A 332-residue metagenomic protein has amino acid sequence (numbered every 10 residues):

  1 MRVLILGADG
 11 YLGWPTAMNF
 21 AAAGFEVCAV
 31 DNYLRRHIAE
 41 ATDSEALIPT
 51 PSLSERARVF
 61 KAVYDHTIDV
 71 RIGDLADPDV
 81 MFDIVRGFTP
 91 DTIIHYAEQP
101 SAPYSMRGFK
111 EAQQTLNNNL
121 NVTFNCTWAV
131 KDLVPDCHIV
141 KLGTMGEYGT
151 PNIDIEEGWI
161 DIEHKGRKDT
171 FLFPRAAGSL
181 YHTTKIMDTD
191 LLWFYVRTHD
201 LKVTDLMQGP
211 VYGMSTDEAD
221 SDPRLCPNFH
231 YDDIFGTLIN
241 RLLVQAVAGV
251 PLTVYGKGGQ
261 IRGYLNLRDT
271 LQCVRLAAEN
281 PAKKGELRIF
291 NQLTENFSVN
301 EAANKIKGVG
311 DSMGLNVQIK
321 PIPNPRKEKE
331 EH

Functional and structural regions predicted by a protein language model:
M1-M214: N-terminal Rossmann-like NAD(P)+-binding domain of SDR-like oxidoreductases, especially those catalyzing
A22, A246-H332: C-terminal substrate-binding subdomain of Rossmann-fold SDR/epimerase-dehydratase oxidoreductases
S54, R58-H66, I160-F171, V211 (+5 more regions): A short C-terminal helix-loop "cap" of Rossmann-like NAD(P)-dependent dehydrogenase/epimerase domains
A76, N118-N121, S179, D233-T237 (+3 more regions): Residue-level signal for the nucleotide or nucleotide-sugar donor/cofactor binding architecture
T123, T127, L192, I239 (+2 more regions): Short-chain dehydrogenase/reductase
I186, H199-L201, V211-N240, A248-V250 (+4 more regions): Glycine/proline-rich active-site loop of Rossmann-fold NAD(P)-dependent oxidoreductases
M187, L191-Y195, L242, A302 (+1 more regions): Hydrophobic alpha-helix immediately C-terminal to the catalytic Tyr-X-X-X-Lys motif of short-chain
